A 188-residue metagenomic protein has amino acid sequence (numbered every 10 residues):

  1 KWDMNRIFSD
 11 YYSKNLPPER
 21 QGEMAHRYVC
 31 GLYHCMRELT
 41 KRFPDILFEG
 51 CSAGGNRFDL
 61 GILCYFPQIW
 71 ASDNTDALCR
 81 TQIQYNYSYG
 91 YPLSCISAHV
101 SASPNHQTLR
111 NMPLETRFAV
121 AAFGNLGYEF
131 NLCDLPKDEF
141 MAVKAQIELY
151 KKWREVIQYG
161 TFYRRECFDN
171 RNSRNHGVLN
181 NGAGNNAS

Functional and structural regions predicted by a protein language model:
K1, Y11-Y12, F130-N131: Extended hydrophobic-aromatic, low-complexity segments
W2-F8, S52-R57: Short, solvent-exposed turn/loop segments enriched in Gly/Ser/Thr/Pro and often Arg
R6-Y33, L78: Aromatic- and acidic-residue-enriched carbohydrate-binding clefts of CAZyme catalytic domains
S9, S13, R20, T40-L47 (+4 more regions): Hydrophobic alpha-helix feature that most strongly marks membrane-spanning transmembrane helices and their immediate
M24-Y28, I62-Y65, Q84, A142-I157: Charged, low-complexity, helix-prone segments enriched in Lys/Glu/Asp/Gln
H26-D134: Glycan-recognition surfaces
E115-C167: Catalytic cores of secreted or luminal carbohydrate-active enzymes
D169-S188: Carbohydrate-binding surface patches
